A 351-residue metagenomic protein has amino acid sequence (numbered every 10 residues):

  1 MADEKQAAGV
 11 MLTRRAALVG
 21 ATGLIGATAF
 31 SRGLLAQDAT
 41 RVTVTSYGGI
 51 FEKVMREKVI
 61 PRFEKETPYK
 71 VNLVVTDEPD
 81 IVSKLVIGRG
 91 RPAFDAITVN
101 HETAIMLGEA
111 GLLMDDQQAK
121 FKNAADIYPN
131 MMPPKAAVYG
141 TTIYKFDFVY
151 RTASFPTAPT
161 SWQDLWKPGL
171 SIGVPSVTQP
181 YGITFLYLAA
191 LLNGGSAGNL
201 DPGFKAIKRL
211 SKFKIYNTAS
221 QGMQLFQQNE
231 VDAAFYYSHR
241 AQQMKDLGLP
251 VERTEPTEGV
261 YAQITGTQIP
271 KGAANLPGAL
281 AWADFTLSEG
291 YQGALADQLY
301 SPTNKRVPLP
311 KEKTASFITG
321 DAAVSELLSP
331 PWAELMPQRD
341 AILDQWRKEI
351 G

Functional and structural regions predicted by a protein language model:
M1-L12, G23-T28: N-terminal secretory signal peptides
D38-A104: Early extracytoplasmic/lumenal segment of secretory-pathway proteins
G49-R56, A93-E230: Extracytoplasmic ligand-binding site segments that recognize negatively charged/polar headgroups
E102-M106, Q227, A233-P250: A ligand-binding cleft/hinge motif common to bilobed small-molecule-binding domains
L113-K122, A136-Y139, L249-Y261, P270-A273: Short beta-strand->loop
Y144, F204-R209, I215, L247-K271: Periplasmic-binding protein-like
P270-P330: Mature extracytoplasmic/periplasmic domains
E326-G351: Conserved C-terminal helix/tail region of periplasmic/extracytoplasmic solute-binding proteins
